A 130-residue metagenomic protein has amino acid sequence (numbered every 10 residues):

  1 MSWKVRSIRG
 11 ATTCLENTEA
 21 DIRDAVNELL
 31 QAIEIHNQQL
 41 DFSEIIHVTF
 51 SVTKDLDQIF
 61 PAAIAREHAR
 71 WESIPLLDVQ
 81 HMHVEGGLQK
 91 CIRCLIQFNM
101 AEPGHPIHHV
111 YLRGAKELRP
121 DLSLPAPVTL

Functional and structural regions predicted by a protein language model:
M1-L130: Terminal domain-initiation and capping elements
